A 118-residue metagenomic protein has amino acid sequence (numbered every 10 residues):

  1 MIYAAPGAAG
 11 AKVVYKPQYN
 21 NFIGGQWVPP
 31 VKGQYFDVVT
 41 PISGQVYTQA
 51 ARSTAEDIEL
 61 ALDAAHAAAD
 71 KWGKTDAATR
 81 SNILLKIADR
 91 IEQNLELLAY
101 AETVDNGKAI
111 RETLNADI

Functional and structural regions predicted by a protein language model:
M1-Q49, N82, K86: Terminal low-complexity tails and localization/encapsulation signals of metabolic enzymes
Q45-I118: Glycine-rich loop-to-alpha-helix module at the N-terminal edge of alpha/beta enzyme cores
